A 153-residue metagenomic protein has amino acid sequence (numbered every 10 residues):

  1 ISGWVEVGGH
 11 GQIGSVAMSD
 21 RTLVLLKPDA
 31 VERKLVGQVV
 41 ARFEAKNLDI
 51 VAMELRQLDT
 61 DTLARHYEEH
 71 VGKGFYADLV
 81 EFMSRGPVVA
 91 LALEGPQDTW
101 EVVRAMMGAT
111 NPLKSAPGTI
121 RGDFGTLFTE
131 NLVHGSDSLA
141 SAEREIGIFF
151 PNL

Functional and structural regions predicted by a protein language model:
G11-L153: Non-catalytic terminal and connector segments of soluble metabolic enzymes
